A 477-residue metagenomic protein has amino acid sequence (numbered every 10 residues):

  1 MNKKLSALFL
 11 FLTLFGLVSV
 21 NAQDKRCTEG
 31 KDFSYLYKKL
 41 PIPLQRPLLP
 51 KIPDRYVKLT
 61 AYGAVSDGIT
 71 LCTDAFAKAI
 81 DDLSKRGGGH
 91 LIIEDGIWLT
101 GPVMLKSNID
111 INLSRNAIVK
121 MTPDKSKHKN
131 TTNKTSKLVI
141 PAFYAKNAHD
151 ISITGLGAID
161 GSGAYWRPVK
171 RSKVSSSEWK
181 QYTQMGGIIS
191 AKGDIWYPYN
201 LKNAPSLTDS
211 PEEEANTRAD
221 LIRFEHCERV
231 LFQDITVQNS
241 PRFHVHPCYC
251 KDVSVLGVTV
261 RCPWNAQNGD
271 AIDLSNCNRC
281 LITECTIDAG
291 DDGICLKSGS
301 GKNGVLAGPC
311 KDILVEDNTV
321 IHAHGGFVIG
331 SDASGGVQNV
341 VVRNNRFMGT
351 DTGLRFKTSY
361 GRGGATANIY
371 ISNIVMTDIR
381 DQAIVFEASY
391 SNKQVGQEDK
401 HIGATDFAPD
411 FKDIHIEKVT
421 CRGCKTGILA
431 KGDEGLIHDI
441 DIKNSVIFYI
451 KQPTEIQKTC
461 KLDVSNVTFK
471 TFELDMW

Functional and structural regions predicted by a protein language model:
N2-A7, F11-I92, L99-D110, S114-H226 (+9 more regions): Extracellular "leader-to-stem" segments immediately downstream of a signal peptide or signal-anchor in secreted/lumenal
V65-D67, G301-V305, G335-G336, R362: Short, small-residue-enriched loops and turns at beta-alpha junctions that line or gate enzyme active sites
G88, G101-P102, T122-P123, S162-W166 (+11 more regions): Short glycine/acidic-rich loop motifs that flank beta-strands on beta-rich extracellular proteins
I93-T100, A271-D273, S359-Y360: Conserved short loop/turn motifs at secondary-structure junctions
I97, Y249-K251, T259, S298-S300 (+4 more regions): Active-site-proximal loop/turn and secondary-structure-junction residues that shape catalytic pockets, frequently
R115-N116, H149-G157, E228-Q238, K251-P263 (+9 more regions): Right-handed parallel beta-helix
A333, N344, G353-W477: Extracellular beta-rich repeat passengers
